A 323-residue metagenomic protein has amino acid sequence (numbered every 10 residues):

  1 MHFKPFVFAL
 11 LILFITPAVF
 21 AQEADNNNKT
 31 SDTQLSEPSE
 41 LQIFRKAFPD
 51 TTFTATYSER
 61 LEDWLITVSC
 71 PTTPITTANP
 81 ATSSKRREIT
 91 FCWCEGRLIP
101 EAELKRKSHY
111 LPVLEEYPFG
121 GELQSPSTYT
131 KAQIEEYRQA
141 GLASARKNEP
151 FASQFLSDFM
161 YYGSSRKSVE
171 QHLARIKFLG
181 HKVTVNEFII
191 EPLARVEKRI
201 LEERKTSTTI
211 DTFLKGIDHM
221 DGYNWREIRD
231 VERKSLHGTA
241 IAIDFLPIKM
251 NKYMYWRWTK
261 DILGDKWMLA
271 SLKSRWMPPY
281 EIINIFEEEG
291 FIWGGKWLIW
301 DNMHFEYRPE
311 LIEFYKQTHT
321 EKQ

Functional and structural regions predicted by a protein language model:
M1-V7: Bacterial N-terminal signal peptides that target proteins for export
F8-P17: Bacterial N-terminal signal peptides
F14, I200-T208, E289-G290, P309: A generic secondary-structure signal for well-formed alpha-helical elements
V19-E23: Boundary at the C-terminal end of the N-terminal hydrophobic targeting segment
D32-S165: N-terminal accessory beta-strand-rich subdomains and adjacent acidic, glycine-rich linkers that precede catalytic cores
D32-T51, A55-T82, R87-W93, E227-Q323: Catalytic cores and adjacent binding grooves of peptidoglycan-active enzymes
S144-F213: Active-site acidic/histidine clusters and adjacent loop/turn architecture that either coordinate catalytic ions
T209-I228: Acidic, glycine-rich low-complexity/disordered segments
